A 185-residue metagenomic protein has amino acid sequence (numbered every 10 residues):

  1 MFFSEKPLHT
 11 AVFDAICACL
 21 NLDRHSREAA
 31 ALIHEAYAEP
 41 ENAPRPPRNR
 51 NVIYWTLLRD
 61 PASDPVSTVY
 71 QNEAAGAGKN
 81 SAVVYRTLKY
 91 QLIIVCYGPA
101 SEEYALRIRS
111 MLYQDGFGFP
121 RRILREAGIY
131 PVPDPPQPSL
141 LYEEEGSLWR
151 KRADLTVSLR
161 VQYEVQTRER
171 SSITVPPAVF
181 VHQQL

Functional and structural regions predicted by a protein language model:
M1-G78, V179-L185: Small/polar-rich, solvent-exposed N-terminal microdomains that initiate assembly or binding
F3-P7, G98-E103: Soluble non-cytosolic domains of exported or imported proteins
S63-P65, E102-Y104, V165-E169: Short acidic, gly/pro-rich beta-turn/loop elements at beta-sheet edges and active-site/ligand-binding grooves
V69-Q71, L106-L112: "Short basic amphipathic alpha-helical interaction patches in structured regions
A77-V83, E144: Short beta-strand/turn micro-motifs at beta-sheet edges
V84-E102, I108, R150-V161: Oligomerization/assembly interface segments of phage tail-like spikes and tubes
E103, Y113-E164: Acidic-leaning, charged glycine-interspersed low-complexity segments
Y163-L185: Mixed-charge, glycine-accented linear interaction segment located at domain edges/termini
